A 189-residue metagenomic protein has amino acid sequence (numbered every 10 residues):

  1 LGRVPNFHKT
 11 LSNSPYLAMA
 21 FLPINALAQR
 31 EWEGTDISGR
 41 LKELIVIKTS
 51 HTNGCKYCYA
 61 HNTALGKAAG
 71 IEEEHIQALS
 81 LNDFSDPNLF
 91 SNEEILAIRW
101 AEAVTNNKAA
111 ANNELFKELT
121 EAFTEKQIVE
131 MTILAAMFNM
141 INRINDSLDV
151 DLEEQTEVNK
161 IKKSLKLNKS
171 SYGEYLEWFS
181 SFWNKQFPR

Functional and structural regions predicted by a protein language model:
L1-I37, K162-R189: Mobile cap/lid helix-loop segments that border enzyme active or cofactor-binding sites and regulate substrate access
L11, F21, N25, L44-T49 (+3 more regions): Short alpha-helical scaffolding segments that buttress acidic/His motifs in well-ordered protein cores
A18-M19, A60-A78, D151: Iron-sulfur (Fe-S) cluster-binding segments and ferredoxin-like electron-carrier domains, especially [2Fe-2S]
M19-P23, G54-C58, T105-N113: Short acidic alpha-helix initiation/capping motifs at coil-to-helix transition points, especially at protein N-termini
I45-L65: Short, thiol/selenol-centered motifs that function as redox-active sites or metal-ligating centers
L79-N92: Acidic/His metal-coordination segments adjacent to aromatic residues that form catalytic metal sites in metalloenzymes
N92-I133: Acidic/histidine-rich alpha-helical segments that form the ligand environment of transition-metal centers
E118, E125-Y175: Preference for long, well-ordered alpha-helical segments
